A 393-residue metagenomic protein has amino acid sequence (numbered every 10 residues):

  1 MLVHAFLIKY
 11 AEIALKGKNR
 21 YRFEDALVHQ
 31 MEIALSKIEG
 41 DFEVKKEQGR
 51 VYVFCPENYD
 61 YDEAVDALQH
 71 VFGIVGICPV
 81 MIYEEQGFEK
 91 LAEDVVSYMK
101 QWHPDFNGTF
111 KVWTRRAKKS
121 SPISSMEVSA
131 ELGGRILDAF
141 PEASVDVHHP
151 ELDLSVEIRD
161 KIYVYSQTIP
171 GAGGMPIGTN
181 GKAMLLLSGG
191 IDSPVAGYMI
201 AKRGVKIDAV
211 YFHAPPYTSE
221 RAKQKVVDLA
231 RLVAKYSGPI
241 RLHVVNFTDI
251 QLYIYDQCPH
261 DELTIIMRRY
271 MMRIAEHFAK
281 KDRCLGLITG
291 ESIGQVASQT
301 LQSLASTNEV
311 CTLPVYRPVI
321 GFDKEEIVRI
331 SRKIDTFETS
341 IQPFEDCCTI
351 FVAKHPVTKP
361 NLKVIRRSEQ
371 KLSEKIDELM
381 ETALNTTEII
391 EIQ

Functional and structural regions predicted by a protein language model:
M1-M184, P194-R241, E309, V357-L362 (+2 more regions): RNA-binding accessory domains that recognize and position tRNA/RNA substrates
A11, Q167, V210-F212, V245-T248 (+4 more regions): Generic beta-strand/beta-sheet core signal
G134-I136, G174-N180, Q251-L252, D256-R329 (+2 more regions): Active-site adenylate/phosphate-handling loop in enzymes that bind or generate adenylated species
D146, H243-V245, Y316: General small-molecule cofactor/ligand-binding pocket signal
G190: Conserved G/P- and acidic residue-centered "switch" motifs that form tight phosphate/ATP-binding loops in soluble
A230-D256, D346-C347: A conserved beta-strand->alpha-helix junction
Q295, P343-F351: Small/polar glycine-rich anion-binding or flexible loop at a beta-alpha turn
D335-P343: A short alpha-helix-loop-beta-strand transition element characteristic of N-terminal alpha/beta dinucleotide-binding
